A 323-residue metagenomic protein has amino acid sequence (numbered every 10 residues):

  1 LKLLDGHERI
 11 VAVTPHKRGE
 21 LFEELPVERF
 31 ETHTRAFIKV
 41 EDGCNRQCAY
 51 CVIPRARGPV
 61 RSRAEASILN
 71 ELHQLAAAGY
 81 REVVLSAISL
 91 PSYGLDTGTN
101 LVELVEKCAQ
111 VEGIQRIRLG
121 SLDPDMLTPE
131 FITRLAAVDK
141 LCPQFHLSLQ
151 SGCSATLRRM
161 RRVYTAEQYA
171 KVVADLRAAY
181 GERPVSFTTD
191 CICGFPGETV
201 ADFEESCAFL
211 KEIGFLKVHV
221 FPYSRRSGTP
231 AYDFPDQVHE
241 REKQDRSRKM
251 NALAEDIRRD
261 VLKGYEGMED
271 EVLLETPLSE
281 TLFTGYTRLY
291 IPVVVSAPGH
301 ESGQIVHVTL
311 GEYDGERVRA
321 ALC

Functional and structural regions predicted by a protein language model:
L1-Y93, E130, L135, F145 (+4 more regions): Proteins enriched for Cys/Gly/acidic motifs involved in redox and nucleic-acid/cofactor modification
F30-T34, C44-R46, L141, S151 (+4 more regions): Short flexible coil/turn linkers enriched for glycine and charged/polar residues that connect secondary-structure
R46, G58, P91, D125 (+3 more regions): Glycine-centered loop/turn positions within well-structured domains that cap or flank conserved ligand/cofactor-binding
C48, I68, L85, L119 (+7 more regions): Conserved, mostly hydrophobic/aromatic
R57-G58, R158-Y164, D233-V238: Short glycine-enriched, charge-decorated loop/helix-capping segments at active-site entrances that position
A77-V200, K211-E212: Conserved SAM/AdoMet-binding glycine-rich loop
C207: P-loop NTP-binding/switch modules centered on Walker-like glycine-rich loops
D233-C323: Terminal RNA-binding accessory module
